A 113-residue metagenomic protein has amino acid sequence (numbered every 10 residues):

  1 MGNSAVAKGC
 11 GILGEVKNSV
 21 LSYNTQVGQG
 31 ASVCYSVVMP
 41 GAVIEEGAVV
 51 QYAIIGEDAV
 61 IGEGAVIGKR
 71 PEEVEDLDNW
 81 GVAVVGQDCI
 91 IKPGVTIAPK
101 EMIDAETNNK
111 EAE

Functional and structural regions predicted by a protein language model:
M1-E113: Left-handed beta-helix
